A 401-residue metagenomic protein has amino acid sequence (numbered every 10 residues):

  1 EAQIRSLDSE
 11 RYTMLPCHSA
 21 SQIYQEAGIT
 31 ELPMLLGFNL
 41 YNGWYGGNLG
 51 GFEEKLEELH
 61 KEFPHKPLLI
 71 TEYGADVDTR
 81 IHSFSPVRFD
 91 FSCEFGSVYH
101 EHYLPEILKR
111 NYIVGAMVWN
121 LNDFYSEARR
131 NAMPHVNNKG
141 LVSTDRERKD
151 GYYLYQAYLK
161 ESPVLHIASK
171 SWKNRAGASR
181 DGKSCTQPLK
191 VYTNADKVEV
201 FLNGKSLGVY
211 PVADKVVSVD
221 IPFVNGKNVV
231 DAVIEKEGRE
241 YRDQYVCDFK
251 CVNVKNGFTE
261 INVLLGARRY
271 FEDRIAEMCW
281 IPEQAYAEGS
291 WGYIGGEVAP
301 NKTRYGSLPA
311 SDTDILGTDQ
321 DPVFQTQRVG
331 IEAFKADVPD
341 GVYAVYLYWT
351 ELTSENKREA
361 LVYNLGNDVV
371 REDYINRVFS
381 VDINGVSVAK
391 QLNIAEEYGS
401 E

Functional and structural regions predicted by a protein language model:
E1-V209, P222-F223, K236-E237: Extended substrate-binding grooves/exosites of carbohydrate-active enzymes
N203-D214, A389-E397: Solvent-exposed serine/threonine-rich low-complexity stretches and specific carbohydrate-binding patches
V212-V216, V329-I331: Short, solvent-exposed loop/turn segments in extracellular or other extracytoplasmic domains
V216-F223, F334, E401: Exposed aromatic-hydrophobic patches
G226-V230, Y343: Exposed beta-strand face motif in extracellular beta-rich ectodomains
V233-E237, T350: Beta-strand-rich extracellular modules
G238-V252: Edge beta-strands of extracellular beta-sandwich domains
C251-E401: Compositionally biased, intrinsically disordered or flexible polar/acidic segments
